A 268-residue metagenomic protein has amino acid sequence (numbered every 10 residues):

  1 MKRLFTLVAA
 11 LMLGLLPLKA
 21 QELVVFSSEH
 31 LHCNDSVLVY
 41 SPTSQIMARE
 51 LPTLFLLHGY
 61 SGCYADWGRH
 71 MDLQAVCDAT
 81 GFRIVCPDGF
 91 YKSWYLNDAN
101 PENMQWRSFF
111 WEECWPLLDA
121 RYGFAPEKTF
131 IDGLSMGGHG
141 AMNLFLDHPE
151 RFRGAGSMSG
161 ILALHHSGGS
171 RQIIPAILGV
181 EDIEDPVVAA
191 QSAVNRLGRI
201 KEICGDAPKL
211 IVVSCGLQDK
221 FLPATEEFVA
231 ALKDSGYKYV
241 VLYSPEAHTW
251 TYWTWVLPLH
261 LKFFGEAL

Functional and structural regions predicted by a protein language model:
M1-L4: Positively charged n-region of N-terminal signal peptides that target proteins for export
T6-L15: Bacterial N-terminal signal peptides
L16-A20: Sec/Tat signal peptide C-region and signal peptidase I cleavage site
Q21-L268: Non-catalytic cap/lid and distal C-terminal segments of serine-dependent acyl enzymes
